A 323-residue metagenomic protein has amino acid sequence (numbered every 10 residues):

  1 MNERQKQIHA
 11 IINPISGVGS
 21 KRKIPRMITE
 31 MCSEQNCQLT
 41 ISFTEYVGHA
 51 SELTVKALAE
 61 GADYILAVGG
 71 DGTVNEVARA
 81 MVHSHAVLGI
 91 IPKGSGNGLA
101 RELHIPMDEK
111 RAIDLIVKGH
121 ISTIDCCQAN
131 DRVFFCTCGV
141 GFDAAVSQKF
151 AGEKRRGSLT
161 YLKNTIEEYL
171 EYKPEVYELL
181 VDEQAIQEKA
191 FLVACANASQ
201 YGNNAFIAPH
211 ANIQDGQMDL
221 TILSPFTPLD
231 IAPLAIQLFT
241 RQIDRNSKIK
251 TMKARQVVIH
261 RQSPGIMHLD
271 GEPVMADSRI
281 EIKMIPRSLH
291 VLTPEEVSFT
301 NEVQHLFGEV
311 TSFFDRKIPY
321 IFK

Functional and structural regions predicted by a protein language model:
M1-I65, S298, F307-K323: ATP/NTP phosphate-donor binding region
K21, V181, N212, I222-K323: ATP/nucleoside-binding phosphotransfer catalytic cores, i.e., glycine-rich phosphate-binding loops
E34-Q35, H83-V87, I91-C195: Catalytic core of DAGKc-family lipid kinases
A67-G72: N-terminal glycine-rich "phosphate-gripper" loop used for MgATP/nucleotide binding and carboxylate activation
G139, D143, A194-I207, P273: Glycine-rich phosphate/pyrophosphate-binding beta-alpha loops
K154-T160, P209-D230: Gly/Ser/Thr-rich active-site loops/lids in small-molecule metabolic enzymes that frequently grip phosphoryl groups
